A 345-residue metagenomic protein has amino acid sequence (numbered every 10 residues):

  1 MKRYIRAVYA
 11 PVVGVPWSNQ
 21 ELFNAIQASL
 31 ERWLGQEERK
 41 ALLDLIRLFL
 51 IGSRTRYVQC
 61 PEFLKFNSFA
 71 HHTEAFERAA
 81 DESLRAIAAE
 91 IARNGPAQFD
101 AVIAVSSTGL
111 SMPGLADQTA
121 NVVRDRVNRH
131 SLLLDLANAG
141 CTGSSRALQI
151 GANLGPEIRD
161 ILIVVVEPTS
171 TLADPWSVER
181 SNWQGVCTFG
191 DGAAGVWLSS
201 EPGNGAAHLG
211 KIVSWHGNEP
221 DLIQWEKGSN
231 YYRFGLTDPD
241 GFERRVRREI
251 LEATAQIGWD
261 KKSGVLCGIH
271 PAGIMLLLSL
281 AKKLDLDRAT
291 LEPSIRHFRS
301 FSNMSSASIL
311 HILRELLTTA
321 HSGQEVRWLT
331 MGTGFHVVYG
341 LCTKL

Functional and structural regions predicted by a protein language model:
M1-E77, P175-R244, R248, M331 (+1 more regions): Condensing-enzyme catalytic core mediating Claisen C-C bond formation in acyl metabolism
R6-Y9, V105, A137, L162-E167 (+1 more regions): Short beta-strand segments
S53-L64, F69-N138, W259-L277: Conserved beta-ketoacyl condensing-enzyme motif
F76-R85, M112, S144, F242-V246 (+1 more regions): Phosphate/oxyanion-binding active-site loops and adjacent basic polyanion-contact surfaces
S111-Q118, V165-Q184, V213-K227, I274-S279 (+1 more regions): Active-site-adjacent elements of ketosynthase-type condensing enzymes
A116, R126-H130, D135-I158, V265-L345: Claisen-condensing/thiolase-fold acyl-transfer catalytic domains that form or cleave C-C bonds in fatty acid
P239-K282: Long, repeat-rich segments with strong aromatic
